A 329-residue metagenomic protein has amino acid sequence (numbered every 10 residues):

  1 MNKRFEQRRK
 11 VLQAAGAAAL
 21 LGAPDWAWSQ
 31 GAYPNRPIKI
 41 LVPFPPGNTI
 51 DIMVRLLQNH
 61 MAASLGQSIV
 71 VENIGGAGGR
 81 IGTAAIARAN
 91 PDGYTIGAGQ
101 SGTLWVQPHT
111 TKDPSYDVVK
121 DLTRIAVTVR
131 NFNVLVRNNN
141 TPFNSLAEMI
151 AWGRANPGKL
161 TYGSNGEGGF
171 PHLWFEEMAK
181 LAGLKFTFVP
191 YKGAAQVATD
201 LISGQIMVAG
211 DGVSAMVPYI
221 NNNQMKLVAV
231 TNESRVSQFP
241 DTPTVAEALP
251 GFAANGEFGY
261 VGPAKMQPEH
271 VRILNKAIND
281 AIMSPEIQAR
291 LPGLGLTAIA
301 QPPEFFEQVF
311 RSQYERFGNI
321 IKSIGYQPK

Functional and structural regions predicted by a protein language model:
M1-L21: N-terminal secretory signal peptides
W28-V119, K159, L184-G210, A300 (+1 more regions): N-terminal (or domain-start) structured segment
N35-P37, K180, N221, P268-K329: An extracytoplasmic/periplasmic, membrane-proximal ligand-sensing/linker region
K39, N59-A62, A84-A87, T111 (+7 more regions): Solvent-exposed, non-membrane alpha-helical residues enriched in polar/charged side chains
R88-Y94, H109-Q196, V245, P250 (+1 more regions): Hinge/capping helix and adjacent helix->loop/strand transition within the periplasmic-binding protein
G102-D113, A179-L181, V208-P240: A ligand-binding cleft/hinge motif common to bilobed small-molecule-binding domains
